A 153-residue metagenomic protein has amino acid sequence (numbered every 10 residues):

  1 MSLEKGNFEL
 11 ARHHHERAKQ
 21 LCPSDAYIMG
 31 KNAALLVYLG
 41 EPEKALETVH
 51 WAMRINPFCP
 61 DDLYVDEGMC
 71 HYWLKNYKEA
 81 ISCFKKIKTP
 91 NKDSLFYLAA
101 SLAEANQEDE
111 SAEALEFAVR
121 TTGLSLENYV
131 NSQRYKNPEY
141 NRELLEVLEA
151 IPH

Functional and structural regions predicted by a protein language model:
E4: Aromatic-rich carbohydrate-recognition surfaces in CAZymes
N7-H15, K19-H153: Alpha-helical protein-protein interaction modules
